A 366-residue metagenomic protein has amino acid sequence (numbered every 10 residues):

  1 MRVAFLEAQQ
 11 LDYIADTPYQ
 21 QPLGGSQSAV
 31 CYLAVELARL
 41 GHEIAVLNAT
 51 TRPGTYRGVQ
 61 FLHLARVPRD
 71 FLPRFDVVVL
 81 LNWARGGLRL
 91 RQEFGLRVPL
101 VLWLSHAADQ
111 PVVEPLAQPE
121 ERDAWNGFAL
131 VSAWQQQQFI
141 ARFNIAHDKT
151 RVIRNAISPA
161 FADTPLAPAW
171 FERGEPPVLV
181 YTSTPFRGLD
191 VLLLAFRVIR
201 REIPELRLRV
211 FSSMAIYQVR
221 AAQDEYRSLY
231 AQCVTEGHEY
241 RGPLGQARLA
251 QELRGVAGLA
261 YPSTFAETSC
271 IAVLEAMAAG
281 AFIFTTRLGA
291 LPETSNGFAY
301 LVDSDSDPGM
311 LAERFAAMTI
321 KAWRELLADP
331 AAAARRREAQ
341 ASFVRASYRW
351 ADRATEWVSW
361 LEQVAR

Functional and structural regions predicted by a protein language model:
L40, A328-E362: A charged, aromatic-enriched C-terminal amphipathic alpha-helix characteristic of glycosyltransferases across folds
A129, W170-R187, L193-F196, R209: Conserved donor-binding/catalytic core segment of Leloir-type glycosyltransferases
W134, A156: Carbohydrate-associated surface elements
R207-Y226, G242: Glycosyltransferase donor-sugar binding loop
A222-A247: Nucleotide-activated donor-binding/catalytic signature segment of Leloir-type glycosyltransferases, i.e., the conserved
R254-T268, A281: Acidic donor-binding loop of glycosyltransferase active sites
F282-T285, P292: Short hydrophobic beta-strand element within catalytic cores of glycosyltransferases and related nucleotide-activated
P292-R324: Change "using UDP/GDP/dTDP sugars" to "using nucleotide sugars
